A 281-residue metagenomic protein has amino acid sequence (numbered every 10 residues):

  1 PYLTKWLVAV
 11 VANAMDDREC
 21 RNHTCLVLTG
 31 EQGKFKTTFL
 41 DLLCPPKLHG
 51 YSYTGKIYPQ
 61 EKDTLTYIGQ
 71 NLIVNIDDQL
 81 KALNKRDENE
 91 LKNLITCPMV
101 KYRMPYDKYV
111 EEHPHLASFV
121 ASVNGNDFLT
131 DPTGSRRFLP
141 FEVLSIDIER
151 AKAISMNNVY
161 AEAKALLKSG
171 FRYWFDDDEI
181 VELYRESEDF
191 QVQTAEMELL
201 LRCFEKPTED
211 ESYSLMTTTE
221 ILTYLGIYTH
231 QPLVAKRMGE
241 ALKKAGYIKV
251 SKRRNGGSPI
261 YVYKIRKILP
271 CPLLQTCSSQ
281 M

Functional and structural regions predicted by a protein language model:
P1-G69: P-loop NTPase catalytic core of nucleic-acid-dependent motor ATPases
T64-G69, M104-S122: AAA+/SF3 P-loop NTPase mechanochemical coupling elements
Q70-L72, C97, H115-S118, T133-L139: Short glycine-/polar-rich loops that comprise or flank the Walker A/P-loop and associated switch/sensor motifs
L72-I95, L129-G134: Conserved AAA+/SF3 P-loop NTPase catalytic/coupling segment centered on the Walker-B
E88-E111: Conserved catalytic/switch belt of AAA+ P-loop NTPases
D107, S145-M156, Y213-M281: Positively charged interface segments
L129-D147: A short helix-turn-beta junction within AAA+ P-loop NTPase domains corresponding to the substrate/partner-engaging
S169-S212: Conserved alpha/beta core segments of nucleic-acid transaction machinery
